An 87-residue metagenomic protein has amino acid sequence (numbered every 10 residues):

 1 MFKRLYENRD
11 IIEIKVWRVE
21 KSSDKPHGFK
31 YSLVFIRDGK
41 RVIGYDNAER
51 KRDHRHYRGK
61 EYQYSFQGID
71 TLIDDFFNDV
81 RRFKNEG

Functional and structural regions predicted by a protein language model:
M1-H54: The feature represents the first ordered module of a protein
K51-Y64: Short helix/strand-capping connector loops at secondary-structure junctions
E61-G87: Short, compact, well-ordered microdomains
